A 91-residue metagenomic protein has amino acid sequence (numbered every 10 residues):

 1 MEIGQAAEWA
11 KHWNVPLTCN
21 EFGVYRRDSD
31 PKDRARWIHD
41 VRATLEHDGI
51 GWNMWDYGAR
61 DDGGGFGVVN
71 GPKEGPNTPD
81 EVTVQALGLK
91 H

Functional and structural regions predicted by a protein language model:
M1-Y25, E46: Glycoside hydrolase catalytic-domain groove-lining segments
D28-H91: Aromatic-rich peripheral "rim/lid" segments of glycoside hydrolase catalytic domains that contact and position glycan
